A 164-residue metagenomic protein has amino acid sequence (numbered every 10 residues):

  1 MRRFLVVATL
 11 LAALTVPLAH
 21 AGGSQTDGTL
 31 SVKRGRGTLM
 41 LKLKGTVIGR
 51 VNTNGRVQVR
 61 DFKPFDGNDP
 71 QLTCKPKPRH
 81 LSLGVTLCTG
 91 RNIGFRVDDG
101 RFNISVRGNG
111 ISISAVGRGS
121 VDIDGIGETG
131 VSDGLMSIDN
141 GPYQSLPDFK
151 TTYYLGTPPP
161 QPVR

Functional and structural regions predicted by a protein language model:
L5-P17: Hydrophobic helical h-region of N-terminal Sec-dependent signal peptides in bacterial secretory/periplasmic proteins
L18, F65, Q71, K77 (+3 more regions): Generic low-complexity segments that are intrinsically disordered, proline-rich and/or Lys/Arg-biased
A19-G23: Boundary at the C-terminal end of the N-terminal hydrophobic targeting segment
S24-T26, L72: Low-complexity, polar-biased intrinsically disordered regions enriched in Pro/Ser/Thr/Gly
R36-M136, G141: Predominantly extracellular/secreted and cell-surface proteins with exposed, flexible low-complexity segments
I126-R164: Edge beta-strand at a domain terminus
